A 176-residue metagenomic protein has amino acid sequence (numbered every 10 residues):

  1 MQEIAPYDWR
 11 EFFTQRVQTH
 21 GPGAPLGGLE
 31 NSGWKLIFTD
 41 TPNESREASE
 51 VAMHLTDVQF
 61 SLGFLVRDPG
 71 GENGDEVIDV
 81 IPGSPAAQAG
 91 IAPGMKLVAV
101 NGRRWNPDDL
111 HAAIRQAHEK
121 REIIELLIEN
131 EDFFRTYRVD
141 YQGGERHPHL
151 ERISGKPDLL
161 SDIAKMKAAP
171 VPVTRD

Functional and structural regions predicted by a protein language model:
M1-D176: C-terminal recognition in membrane/secretory proteostasis and scaffolding
